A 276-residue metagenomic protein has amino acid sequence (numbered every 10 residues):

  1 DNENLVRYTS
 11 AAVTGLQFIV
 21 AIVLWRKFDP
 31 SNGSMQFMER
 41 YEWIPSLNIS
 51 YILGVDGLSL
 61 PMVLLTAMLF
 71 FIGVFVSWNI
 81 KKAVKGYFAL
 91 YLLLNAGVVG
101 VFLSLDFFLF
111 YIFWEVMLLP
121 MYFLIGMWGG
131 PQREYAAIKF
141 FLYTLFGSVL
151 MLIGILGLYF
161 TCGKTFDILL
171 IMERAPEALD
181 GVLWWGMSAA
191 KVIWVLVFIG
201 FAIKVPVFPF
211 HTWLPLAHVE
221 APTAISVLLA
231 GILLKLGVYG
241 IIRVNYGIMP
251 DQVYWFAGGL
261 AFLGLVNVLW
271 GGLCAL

Functional and structural regions predicted by a protein language model:
N2-A89, K164-T165, L169-V182: Transmembrane helix-loop-helix hairpins at membrane boundaries of multipass inner-membrane proteins
R7-S10, V63, F88-Y91, Y111-I112 (+3 more regions): Hydrophobic/aromatic positions within or immediately flanking transmembrane alpha-helices of multi-pass small-molecule
G33-M35, L92, F208-F210: Short amphipathic alpha-helical surface micro-motifs
I72-W78, A96-F108, Y122-L276: Hydrophobic transmembrane alpha-helices and their helix-loop junctions in integral membrane proteins
E115: Short phosphate-coordinating micro-motif centered on Lys-Gly-acidic
L119: Active-site-proximal acidic secondary-structure segment that organizes catalysis
